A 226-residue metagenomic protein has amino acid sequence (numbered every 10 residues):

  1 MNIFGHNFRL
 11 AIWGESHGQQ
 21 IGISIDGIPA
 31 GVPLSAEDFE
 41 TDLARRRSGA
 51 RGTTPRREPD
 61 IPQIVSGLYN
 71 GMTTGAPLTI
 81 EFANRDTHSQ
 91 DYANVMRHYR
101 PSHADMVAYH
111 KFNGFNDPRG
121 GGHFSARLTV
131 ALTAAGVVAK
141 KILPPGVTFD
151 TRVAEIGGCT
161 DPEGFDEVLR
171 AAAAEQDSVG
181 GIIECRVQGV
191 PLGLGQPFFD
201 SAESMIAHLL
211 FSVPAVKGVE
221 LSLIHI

Functional and structural regions predicted by a protein language model:
M1-G5, G14-H17, R56, N70-T74 (+4 more regions): Solvent-exposed alpha-helices and their adjacent loops that cap or buttress functional pockets in soluble metabolic
M1-R57: N-terminal, positively charged regions that mediate nucleic acid binding
F8-I28, R127-G136, F199, F211 (+1 more regions): Conserved phosphate/anionic-ligand binding catalytic regions in large, soluble enzymes, centered on
R9-G14, I21-G27, L78-I80, A108 (+2 more regions): Short beta-strand elements
D42-P101, D105-V107: Glycine-rich, N-terminal phosphate-binding loop and its surrounding beta-alpha-beta segment
K111-F198, A202: Glycine-rich, mobile lid/loop segments that gate access to catalytic sites or pores
I224-I226: Conserved small/polar residues in nucleotide/adenosyl-binding loops
